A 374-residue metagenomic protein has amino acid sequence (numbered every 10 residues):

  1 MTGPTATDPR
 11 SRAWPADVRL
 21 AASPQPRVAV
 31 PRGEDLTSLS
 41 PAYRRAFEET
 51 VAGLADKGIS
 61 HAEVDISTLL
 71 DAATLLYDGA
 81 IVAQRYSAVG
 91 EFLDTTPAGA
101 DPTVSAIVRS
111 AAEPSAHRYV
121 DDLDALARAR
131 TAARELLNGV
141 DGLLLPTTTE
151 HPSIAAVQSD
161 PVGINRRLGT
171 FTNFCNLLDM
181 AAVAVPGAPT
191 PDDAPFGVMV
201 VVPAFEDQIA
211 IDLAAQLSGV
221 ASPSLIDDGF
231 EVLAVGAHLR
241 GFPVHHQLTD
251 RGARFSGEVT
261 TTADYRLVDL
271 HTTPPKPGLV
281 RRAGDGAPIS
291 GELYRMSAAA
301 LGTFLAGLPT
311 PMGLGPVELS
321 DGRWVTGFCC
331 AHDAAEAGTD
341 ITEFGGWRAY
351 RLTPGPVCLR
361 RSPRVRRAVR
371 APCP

Functional and structural regions predicted by a protein language model:
M1, T103, P114-D228, L239 (+6 more regions): Glycine-rich, small-residue loops and helix-cap segments that act as flexible hinges at active-site edges
M1-R45, T68, D212-I226: A short helix-breaking turn/cap at a secondary-structure junction
A22-Q25, P31, A80-R130, P186-P195: Short helix-loop capping/hinge segments that flank enzyme active sites or metal/cofactor-binding pockets
A42-V64, G90-T95, Y119, L123-V140: Acyltransferase
S60-S67, V183, Y294: General small-molecule cofactor/ligand-binding pocket signal
V232-H238: GIY-YIG nuclease signature motif recognition
V244-T261: Short Gly/aromatic-enriched secondary-structure transition segments
